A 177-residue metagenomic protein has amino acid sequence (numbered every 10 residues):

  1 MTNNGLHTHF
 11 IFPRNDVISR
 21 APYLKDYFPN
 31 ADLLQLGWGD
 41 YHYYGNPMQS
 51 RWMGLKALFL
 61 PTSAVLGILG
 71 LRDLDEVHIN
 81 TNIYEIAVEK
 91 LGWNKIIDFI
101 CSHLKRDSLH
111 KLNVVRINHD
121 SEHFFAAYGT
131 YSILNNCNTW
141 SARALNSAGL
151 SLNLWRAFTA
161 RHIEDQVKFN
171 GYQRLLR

Functional and structural regions predicted by a protein language model:
M1-I86: Glycine-rich catalytic cores of cysteine/serine-nucleophile enzymes that process amide/ester linkages in cell-envelope
P13, E89, F158-T159: Helix N-cap and loop-to-helix transition residues
I18-R20, Y44, L74-E76, I96 (+3 more regions): Residues in flexible loops and secondary-structure boundaries
Y41-Y43, V65-L69, I96-I100, L154-R156 (+1 more regions): Short C-terminal domain-edge/linker segments immediately following a structured domain
I79-E89, H123-S132: Second-shell loop/turn segments in exported
I83-L109: Internal catalytic-core helix/loop-beta-alpha segment that presents or stabilizes conserved functional determinants
S102-R177: Activation targets extended, charge/polar-rich intrinsically disordered C-terminal tails
